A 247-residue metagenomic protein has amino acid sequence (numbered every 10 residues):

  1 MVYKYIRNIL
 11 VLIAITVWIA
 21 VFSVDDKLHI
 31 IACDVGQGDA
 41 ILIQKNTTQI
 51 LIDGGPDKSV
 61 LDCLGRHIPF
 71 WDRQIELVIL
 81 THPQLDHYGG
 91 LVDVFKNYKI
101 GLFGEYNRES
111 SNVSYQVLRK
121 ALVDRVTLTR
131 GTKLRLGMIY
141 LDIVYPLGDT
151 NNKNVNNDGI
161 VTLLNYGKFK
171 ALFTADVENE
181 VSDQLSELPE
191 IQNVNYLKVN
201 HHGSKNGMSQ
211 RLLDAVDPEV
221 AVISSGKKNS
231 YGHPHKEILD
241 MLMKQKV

Functional and structural regions predicted by a protein language model:
V2-V247: Non-globular, low-confidence helical/coil segments that flank catalytic cores
